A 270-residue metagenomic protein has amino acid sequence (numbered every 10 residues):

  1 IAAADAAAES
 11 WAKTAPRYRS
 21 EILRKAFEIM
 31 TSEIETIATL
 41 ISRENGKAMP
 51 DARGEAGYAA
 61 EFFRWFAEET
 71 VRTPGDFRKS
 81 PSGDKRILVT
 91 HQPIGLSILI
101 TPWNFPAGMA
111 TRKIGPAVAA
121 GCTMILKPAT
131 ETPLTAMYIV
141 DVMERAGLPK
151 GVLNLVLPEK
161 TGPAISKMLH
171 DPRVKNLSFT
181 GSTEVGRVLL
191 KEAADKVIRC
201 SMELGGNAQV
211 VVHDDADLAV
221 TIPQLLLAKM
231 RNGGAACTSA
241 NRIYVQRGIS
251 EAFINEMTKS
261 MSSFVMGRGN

Functional and structural regions predicted by a protein language model:
I1, L23, A59-A60, A136 (+5 more regions): A general structural signal for well-ordered alpha-helical segments in protein cores
I1-P74, D84: Glycine-rich loop-to-alpha-helix module at the N-terminal edge of alpha/beta enzyme cores
A4, R19, I41, F63 (+6 more regions): Residue-level signal for inorganic ion chemistry
K25-I29, L40, A60-F62, A67 (+9 more regions): Alpha-helical structural signal in soluble globular domains
R64-K79, S262-G269: Proline-centered turn/helix-capping motifs that create local helix->coil transitions or kinks
G75-V220: Rossmann-like NAD(P) dinucleotide-binding subdomain of oxidoreductase/dehydrogenase enzymes
E184-N270: ALDH superfamily catalytic-core signature
